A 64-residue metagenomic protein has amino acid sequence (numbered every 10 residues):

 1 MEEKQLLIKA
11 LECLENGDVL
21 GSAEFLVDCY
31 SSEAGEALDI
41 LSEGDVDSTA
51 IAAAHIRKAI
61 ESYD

Functional and structural regions predicted by a protein language model:
M1-F25: N-terminal acidic leader/helix
V19-D64: Short, charge-rich amphipathic interface segments used for partner binding and complex assembly
